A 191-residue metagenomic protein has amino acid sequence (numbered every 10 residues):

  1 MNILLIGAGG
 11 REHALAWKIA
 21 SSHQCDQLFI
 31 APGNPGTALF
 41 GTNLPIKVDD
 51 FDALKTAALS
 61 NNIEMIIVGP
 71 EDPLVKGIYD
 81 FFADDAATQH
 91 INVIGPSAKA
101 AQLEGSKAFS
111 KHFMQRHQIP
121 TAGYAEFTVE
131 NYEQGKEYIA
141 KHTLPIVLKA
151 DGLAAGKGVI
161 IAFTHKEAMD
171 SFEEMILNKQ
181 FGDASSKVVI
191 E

Functional and structural regions predicted by a protein language model:
M1-P96: ATP-binding N-terminal substructure of ATP-dependent carboxylate-amine bond-forming enzymes
G7, F127, V159-T164: Short beta-strand-to-turn element immediately C-terminal to the catalytic PLP-Schiff-base lysine in fold type I
G7, G69, A125, L148-D151 (+1 more regions): Short beta-strand segments
S21-Q24, L59, I63, A83-A87 (+4 more regions): Generic secondary-structure signature for well-ordered alpha-helical cores
K47-D50, S106, E130-N131, T164: Acidic/polar helix N-cap motif
M65, P120-G123, T143-V147, A162-E191: Conserved ATP-binding module of the ATP-grasp superfamily
T88-G158: A conserved helix-loop-beta module that forms one wall/lid of the active-site cleft in ATP-utilizing catalytic domains
